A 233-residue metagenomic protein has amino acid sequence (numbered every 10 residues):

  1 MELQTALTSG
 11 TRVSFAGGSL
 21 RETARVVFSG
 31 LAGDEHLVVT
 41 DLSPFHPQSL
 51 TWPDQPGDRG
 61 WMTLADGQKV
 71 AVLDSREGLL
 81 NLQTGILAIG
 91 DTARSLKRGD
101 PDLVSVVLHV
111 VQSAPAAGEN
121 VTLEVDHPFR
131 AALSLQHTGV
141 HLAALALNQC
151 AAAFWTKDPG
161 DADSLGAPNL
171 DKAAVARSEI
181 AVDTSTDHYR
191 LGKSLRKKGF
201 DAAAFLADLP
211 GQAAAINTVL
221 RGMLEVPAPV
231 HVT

Functional and structural regions predicted by a protein language model:
M1-T233: Active-/binding-site microenvironments in catalytic and ligand-binding cores
